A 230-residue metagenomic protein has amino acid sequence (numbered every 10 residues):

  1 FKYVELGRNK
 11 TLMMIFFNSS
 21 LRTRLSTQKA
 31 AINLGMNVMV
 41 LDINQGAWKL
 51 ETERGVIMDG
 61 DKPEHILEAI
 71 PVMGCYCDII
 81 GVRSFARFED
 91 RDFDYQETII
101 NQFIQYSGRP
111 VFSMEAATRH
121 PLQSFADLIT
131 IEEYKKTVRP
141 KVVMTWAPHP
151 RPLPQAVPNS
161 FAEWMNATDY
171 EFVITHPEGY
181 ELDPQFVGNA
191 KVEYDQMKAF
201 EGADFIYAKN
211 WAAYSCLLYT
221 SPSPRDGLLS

Functional and structural regions predicted by a protein language model:
F1-L21, L25: Positively charged, low-complexity intrinsically disordered leader regions
F17, F85, N210-A212: Short glycine-/small-residue-rich Rossmann-like dinucleotide-binding loops
L21, F88-E89, A213-C216: Short glycine-rich, flexible loops that bind phosphorylated cofactors or substrates
L21-L67: Active-site cofactor/substrate anionic-group-binding motifs, chiefly glycine- and Lys/Arg-rich phosphate-binding loops
R22-S26, E132-A208: Glycine-rich phosphate/diphosphate-binding loop of Rossmann-like nucleotide-binding domains
L34, Y106-S107, T168, G188: Short, structured coil segments at secondary-structure junctions
K62, I70-P71, D78-W164: Anion-binding alpha/beta catalytic cores of soluble intermediary-metabolism enzymes, centered on
Y219-S230: Single conserved hydrophobic/aromatic residue that forms the stacking wall/gate of nucleotide- or nucleobase-binding
